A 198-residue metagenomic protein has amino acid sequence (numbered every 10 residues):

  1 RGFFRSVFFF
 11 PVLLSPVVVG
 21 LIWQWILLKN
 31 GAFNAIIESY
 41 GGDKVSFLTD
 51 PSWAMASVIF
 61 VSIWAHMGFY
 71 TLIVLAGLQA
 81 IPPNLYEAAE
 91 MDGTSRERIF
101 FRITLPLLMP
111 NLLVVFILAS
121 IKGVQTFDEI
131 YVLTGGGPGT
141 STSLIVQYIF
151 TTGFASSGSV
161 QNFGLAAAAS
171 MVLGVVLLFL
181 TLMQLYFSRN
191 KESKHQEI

Functional and structural regions predicted by a protein language model:
R1-I198: A structural signal for multi-pass alpha-helical bundles of membrane permease subunits that mediate small-molecule
